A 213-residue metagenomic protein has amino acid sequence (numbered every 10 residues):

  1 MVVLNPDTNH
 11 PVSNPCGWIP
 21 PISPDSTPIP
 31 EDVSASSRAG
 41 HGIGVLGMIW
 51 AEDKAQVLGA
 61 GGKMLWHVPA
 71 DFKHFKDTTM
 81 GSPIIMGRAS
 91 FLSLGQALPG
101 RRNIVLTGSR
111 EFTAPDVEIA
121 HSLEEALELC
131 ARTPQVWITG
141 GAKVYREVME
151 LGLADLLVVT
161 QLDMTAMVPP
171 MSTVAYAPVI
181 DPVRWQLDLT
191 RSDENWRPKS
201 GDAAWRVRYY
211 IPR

Functional and structural regions predicted by a protein language model:
V2-H10, N14-R213: Enzymes that bind and transform nitrogen-containing heteroaromatic metabolites
